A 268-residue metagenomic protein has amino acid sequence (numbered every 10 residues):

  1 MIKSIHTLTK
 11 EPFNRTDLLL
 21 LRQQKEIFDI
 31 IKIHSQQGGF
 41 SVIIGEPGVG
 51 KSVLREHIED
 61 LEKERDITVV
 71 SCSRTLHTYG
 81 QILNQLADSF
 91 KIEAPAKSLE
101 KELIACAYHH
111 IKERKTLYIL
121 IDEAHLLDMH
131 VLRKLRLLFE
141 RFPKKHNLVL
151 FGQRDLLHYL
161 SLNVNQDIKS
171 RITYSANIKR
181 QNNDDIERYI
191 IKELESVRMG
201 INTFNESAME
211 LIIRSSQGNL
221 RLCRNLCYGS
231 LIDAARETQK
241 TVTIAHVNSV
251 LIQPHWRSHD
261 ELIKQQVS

Functional and structural regions predicted by a protein language model:
I2-T7, P12, D17, D29 (+7 more regions): C-terminal alpha-helical "lid" subdomain
I5-T9, T78-D88, I92-K134, R141-K144 (+6 more regions): Mid-core helix/loop region of P-loop NTP-binding domains shared across ATPases and GTPases
Q23-H34: Pre-Walker A adenine-sensing motif
Q36-H57: Walker A/P-loop nucleotide-binding motif
F40-P47, L127-D128, R141-Q166: Sensor-1/coupling segment of RecA-like P-loop NTPase cores
S41, K63-T75: Conserved catalytic segments around the Walker B and adjacent sensor/switch elements of P-loop NTPase domains
S52-T68: Walker A/P-loop
C72-T75, L160, T173-I186: Conserved AAA+ ATPase "SRH/arginine-finger" region at the nucleotide-binding site
